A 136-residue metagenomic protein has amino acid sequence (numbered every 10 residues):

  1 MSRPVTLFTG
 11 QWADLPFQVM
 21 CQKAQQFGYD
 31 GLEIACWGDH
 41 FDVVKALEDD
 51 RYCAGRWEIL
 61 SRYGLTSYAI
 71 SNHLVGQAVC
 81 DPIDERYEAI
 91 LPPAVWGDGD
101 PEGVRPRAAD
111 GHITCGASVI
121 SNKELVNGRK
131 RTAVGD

Functional and structural regions predicted by a protein language model:
M1-L15: Boundary/entry segment of secreted carbohydrate-active catalytic domains
R3-V5, L65-Y68: Transmembrane beta-strand segments of Gram-negative outer membrane beta-barrel proteins
G10, H73-G76: Short, solvent-exposed turn/loop segments enriched in Gly/Ser/Thr/Pro and often Arg
A13, C21, F41-E48, E102: Gly/Pro-rich active-site loop or hairpin
D14, K23, I59-R62, T66 (+1 more regions): Active-site acidic/histidine proton-transfer and metal-coordination neighborhood in alpha/beta enzyme cores
Q18-D39, I113-S121: Catalytic domains of carbohydrate-active enzymes, especially glycoside hydrolases
E33, A69-S71, N127-R129: Conserved beta-strand positions in the central sheet of alpha/beta enzyme cores
I34-R62, K130-G135: Glycine-rich, proline-tolerant flexible connector loops at the mouths of alpha/beta enzymes
